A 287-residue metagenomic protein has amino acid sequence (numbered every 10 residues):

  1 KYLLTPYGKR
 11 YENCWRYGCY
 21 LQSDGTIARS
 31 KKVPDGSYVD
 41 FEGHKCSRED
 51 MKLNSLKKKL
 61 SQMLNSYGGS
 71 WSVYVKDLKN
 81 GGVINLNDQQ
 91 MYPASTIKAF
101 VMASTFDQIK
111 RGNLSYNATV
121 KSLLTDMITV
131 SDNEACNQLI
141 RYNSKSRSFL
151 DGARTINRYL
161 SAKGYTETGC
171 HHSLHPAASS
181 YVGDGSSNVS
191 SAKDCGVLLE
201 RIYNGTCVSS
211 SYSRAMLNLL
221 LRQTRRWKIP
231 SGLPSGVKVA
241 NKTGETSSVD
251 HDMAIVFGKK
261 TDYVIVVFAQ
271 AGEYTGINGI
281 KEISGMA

Functional and structural regions predicted by a protein language model:
K1-M51: Extracellular adhesion/carbohydrate-binding repeat motifs centered on closely spaced tryptophans
M51-S61, N65-Y67, V83, Q90 (+3 more regions): Structured C-terminal helix/loop/strand segments within mature extracytoplasmic catalytic/sensor domains
G68-S70, D88, Y92, T96-I97 (+6 more regions): Extracytoplasmic
W71-K76, N113-V120, C136-I140, E167-L174 (+1 more regions): Surface-exposed patches in mature extracellular/periplasmic domains of secreted proteins
K76-L78, I128-D132, L139-N143, H171-H175 (+3 more regions): Active-site-proximal beta-strand/loop segments in catalytic clefts of secreted hydrolases
G81, Q90-L114, M127, I265: Active-site SXXK
N113-I156: Conserved catalytic neighborhood of penicillin-recognizing serine enzymes
I140-N204: Mid-domain, small-residue-enriched loop/turn segments at the edges of structured enzyme/sensor domains
